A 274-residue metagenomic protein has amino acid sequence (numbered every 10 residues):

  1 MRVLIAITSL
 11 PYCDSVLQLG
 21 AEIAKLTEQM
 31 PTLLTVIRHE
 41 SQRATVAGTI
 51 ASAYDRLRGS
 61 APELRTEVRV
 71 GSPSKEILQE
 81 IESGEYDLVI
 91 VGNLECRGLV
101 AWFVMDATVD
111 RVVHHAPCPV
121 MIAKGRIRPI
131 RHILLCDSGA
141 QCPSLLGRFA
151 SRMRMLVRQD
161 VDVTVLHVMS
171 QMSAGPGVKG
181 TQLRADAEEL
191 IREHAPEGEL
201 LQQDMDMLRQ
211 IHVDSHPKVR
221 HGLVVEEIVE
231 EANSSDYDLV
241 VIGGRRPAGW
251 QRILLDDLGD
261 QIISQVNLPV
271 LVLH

Functional and structural regions predicted by a protein language model:
M1, D87, P117, R131 (+1 more regions): Conserved acidic residues
M1-T45, H132-D186, D206-H216: Small/aliphatic-rich secondary-structure junction motif
L17, R43-Y54, H194, G198-Q202: Short, surface-exposed alpha-helical segments at coil->helix boundaries
T27, S60, T108, A116-P117 (+3 more regions): Short, structured coil segments at secondary-structure junctions
R38-S41, G48, D55-V91, D206-V240 (+1 more regions): Structural beta-alpha unit
I90-N93, A116-G125, V270-H274: Short beta-strand elements of ligand-binding domains
G92-R111, I130, L239-Q265: Glycine-rich, Arg-bearing micro-motifs that act as flexible, cationic patches
A185-P196: A short acidic, glycine-rich active-site loop that binds or catalyzes chemistry on phosphate/adenosine moieties
